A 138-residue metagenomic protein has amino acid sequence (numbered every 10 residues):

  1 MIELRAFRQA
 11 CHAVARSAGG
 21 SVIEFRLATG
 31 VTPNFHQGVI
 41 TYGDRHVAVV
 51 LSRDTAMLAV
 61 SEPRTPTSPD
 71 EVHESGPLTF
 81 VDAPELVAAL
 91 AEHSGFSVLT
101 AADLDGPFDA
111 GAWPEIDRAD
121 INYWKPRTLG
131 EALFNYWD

Functional and structural regions predicted by a protein language model:
M1-G111: Intrinsically disordered, low-complexity regulatory segments
S97-D138: Acidic, proline/glycine-rich low-complexity IDRs
